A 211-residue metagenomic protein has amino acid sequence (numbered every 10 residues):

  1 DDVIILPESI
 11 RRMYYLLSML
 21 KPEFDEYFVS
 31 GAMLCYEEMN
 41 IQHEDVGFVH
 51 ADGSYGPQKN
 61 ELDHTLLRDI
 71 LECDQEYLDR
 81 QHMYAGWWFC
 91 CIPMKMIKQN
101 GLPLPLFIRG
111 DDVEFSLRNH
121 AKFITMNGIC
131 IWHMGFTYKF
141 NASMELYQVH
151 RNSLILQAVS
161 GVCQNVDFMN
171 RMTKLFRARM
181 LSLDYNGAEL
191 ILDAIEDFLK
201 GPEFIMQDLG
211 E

Functional and structural regions predicted by a protein language model:
D1-I4: The conserved acidic donor/metal-binding loop of glycosyltransferases
E8-N60: Conserved donor NDP-sugar-binding/catalytic core segment of glycosyltransferases
E61-F89: A recurrent flexible, glycine/aromatic-enriched loop bordering the glycosyltransferase active site that acts as
A85-F89, Q99-L117, K122-I131, M144: Donor nucleotide-sugar recognition loop
I92: A conserved hydrophobic position in a structured secondary element of the catalytic/binding core that shapes
K95-M96: Short, well-ordered alpha-helical scaffold segment located in the soluble/lumenal catalytic or ligand-binding core
M126, W132-R151: Nucleotide-sugar-dependent glycosyltransferase catalytic core
R151-E211: Terminal low-complexity segments of carbohydrate-biosynthetic enzymes
